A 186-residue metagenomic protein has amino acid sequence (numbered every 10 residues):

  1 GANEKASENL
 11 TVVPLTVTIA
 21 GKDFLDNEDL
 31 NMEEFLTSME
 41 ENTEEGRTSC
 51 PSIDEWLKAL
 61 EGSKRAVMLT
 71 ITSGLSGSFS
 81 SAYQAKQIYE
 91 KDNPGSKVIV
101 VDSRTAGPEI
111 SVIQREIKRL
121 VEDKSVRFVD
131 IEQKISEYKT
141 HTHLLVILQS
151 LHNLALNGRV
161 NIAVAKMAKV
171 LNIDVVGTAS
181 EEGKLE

Functional and structural regions predicted by a protein language model:
G1-P51: N-terminal glycine-rich anion-binding loop in soluble enzyme alpha/beta folds
G1-V17, L75-S78, Y83-Q87, I99 (+2 more regions): Mixed-charge interfacial surface used for oligomerization/domain docking and macromolecular partner engagement
C50-D54, Q149-S150: Short coil/turn segments at secondary-structure boundaries
S52-Y89: N-terminal glycine-rich phosphate/adenylate-binding segment common to multiple enzyme folds
M68-T70, V98-D102: Short acidic, glycine/Ser/Thr-rich loop/turn "cap" segments at secondary-structure junctions
P94-S96: A short helix->loop->beta-strand "cap" motif at the edges of active sites that frequently abuts
